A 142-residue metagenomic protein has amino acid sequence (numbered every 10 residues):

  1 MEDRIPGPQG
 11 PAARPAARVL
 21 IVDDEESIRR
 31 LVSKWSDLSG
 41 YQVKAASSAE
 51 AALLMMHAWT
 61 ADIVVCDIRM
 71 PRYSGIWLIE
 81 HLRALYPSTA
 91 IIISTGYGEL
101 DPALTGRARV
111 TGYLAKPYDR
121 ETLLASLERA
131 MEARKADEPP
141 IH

Functional and structural regions predicted by a protein language model:
M1-L20, E121-H142: Non-catalytic signal-transmission and effector/linker regions of two-component phosphorelay proteins
E26-K44: Two-component/phosphorelay signaling modules centered on CheY-like receiver
A45-I63, P102: Acidic, metal-coordinating helix/loop segments flanking the phosphotransfer/catalytic sites of two-component signaling
S47-A51, Y73-L78: Acidic catalytic/metal-coordinating carboxylates
L54, I76-S88: Short amphipathic alpha-helix used as the core "switch/output" element in two-component signaling
M70: Receiver (REC) domain active-site loop signature in two-component systems and cognate sites in sensor histidine kinases
W77, Y97-L114, E121, A125: Alpha4 helix (beta4-alpha4-beta5 surface) of REC/receiver domains from two-component response regulators
